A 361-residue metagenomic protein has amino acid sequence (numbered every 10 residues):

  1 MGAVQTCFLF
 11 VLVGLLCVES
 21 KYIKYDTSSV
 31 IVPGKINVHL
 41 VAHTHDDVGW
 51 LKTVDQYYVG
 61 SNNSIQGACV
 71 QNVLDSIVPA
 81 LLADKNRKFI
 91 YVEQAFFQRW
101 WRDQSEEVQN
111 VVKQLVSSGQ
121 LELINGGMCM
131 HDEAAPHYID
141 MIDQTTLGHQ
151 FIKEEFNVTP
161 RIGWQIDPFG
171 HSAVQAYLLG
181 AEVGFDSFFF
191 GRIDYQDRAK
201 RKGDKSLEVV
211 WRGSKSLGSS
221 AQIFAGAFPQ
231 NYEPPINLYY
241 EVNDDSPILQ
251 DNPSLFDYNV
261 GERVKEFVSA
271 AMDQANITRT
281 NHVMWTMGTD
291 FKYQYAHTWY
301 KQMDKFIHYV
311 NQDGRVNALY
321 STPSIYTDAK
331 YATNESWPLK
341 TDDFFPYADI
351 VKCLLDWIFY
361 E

Functional and structural regions predicted by a protein language model:
A3-S20: Cleavable N-terminal signal peptides of Sec/SRP-targeted secreted and luminal proteins
V18-E361: Catalytic-domain carbohydrate-binding cleft regions of carbohydrate-active enzymes
